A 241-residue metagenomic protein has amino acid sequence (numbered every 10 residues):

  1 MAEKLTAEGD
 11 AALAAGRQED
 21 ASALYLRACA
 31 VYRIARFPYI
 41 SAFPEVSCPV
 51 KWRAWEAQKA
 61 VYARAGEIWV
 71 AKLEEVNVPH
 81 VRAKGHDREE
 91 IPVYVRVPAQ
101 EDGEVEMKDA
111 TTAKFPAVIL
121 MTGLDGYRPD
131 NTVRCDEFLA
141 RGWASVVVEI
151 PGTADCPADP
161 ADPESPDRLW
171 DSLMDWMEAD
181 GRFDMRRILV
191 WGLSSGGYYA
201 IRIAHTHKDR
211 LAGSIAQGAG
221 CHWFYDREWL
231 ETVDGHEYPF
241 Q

Functional and structural regions predicted by a protein language model:
M1-A65: Alpha-helical protein-protein interaction scaffolds
A2-L5, W52-A113: N-terminal cap/lid segment of alpha/beta-hydrolase-fold proteins
A28, L193-Y199: Active-site loop->helix "elbow" adjoining a glycine-rich segment at hydrolase catalytic centers
E101-P157: Short substrate-entry loop that stabilizes the transition state in hydrolases
G126, T153-C156, G197-A200, C221-D226: Flexible loop/turn segments at secondary-structure boundaries
D130, E137, P160-R186, V190 (+1 more regions): Alpha/beta-hydrolase active-site loop
V190-G192, Q217: Short beta-strand immediately N-terminal to the catalytic nucleophile in serine-hydrolase-like folds
H205-Q241: Hydrolase active-site cap/lid region
